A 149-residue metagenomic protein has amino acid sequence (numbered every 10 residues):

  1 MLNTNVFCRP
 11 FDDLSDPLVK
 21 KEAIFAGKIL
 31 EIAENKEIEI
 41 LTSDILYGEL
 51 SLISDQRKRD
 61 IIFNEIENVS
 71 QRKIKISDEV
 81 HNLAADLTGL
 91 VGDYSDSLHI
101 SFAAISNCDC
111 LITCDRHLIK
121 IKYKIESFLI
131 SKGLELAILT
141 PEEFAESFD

Functional and structural regions predicted by a protein language model:
M1-T42, L52-D60, I125-F128: Short, well-structured N-terminal submotif of metal-dependent ribonuclease cores
V6-F7, L46-G48, H117-I119, F144: Short, solvent-exposed loop/turn segments at secondary-structure junctions
D13-A23, S106, C110-D149: Acidic, PIN/NYN-like endoribonuclease modules and their adjacent C-terminal/linker elements
D16-P17, E49, N68, A85-T88: Short, contiguous strand/loop micro-motifs
E34, E67, A104: Anion (oxyanion) recognition and catalysis
I38, T42, L46, S54 (+4 more regions): Anionic, Ser/Thr-rich low-complexity intrinsically disordered regions
E49-I53, N82-D86, S147-D149: Short, solvent-exposed polar/charged micro-motifs at secondary-structure junctions
Q71-I112, R116-K120: Active-site neighborhoods of divalent-metal-dependent phosphate/nucleic-acid chemistry enzymes
